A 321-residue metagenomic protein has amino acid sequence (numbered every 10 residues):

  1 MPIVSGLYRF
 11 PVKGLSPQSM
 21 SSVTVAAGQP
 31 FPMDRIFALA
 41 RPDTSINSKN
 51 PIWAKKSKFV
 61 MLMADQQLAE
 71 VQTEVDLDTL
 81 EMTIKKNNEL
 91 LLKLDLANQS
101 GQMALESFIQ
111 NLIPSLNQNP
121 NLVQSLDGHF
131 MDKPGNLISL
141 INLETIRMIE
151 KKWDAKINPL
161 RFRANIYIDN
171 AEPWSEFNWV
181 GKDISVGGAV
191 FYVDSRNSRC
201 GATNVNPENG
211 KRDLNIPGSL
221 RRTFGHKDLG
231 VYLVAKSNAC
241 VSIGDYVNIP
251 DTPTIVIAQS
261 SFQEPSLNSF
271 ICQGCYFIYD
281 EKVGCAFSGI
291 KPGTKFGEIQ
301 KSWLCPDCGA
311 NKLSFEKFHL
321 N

Functional and structural regions predicted by a protein language model:
M1-I271, K282-C285, N321: Metal-cofactor-dependent catalytic cores
G181, G289, P306-S314: A generic structural signal for ordered secondary structure
C272-C275, C305-C308: Short cysteine-rich clusters marking metal-coordination/redox-active sites
I278: Detector for the N-terminal beta1/A-loop initiation region of ABC nucleotide-binding domains
E281-K282, L313-K317: Short, non-ligating residues that shape and space the ligands of small metal-coordination modules and catalytic
F287-S302: Short linker/helix segments within small regulatory modules
S302-W303, E316: Compact Cys/His-rich metal-coordination microdomains
